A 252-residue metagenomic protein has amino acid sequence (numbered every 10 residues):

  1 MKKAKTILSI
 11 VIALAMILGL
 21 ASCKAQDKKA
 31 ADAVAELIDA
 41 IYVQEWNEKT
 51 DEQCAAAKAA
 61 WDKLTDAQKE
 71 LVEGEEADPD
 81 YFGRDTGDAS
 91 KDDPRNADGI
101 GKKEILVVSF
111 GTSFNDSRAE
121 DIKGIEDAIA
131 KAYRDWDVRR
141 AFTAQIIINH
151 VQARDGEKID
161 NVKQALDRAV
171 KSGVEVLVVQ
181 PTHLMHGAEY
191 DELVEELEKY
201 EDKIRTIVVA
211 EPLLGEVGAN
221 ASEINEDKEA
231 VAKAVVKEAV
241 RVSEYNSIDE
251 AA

Functional and structural regions predicted by a protein language model:
M1-I10: Bacterial N-terminal signal peptides that target proteins for export
L8, C54, N246-E250: Short, surface-exposed loop and linker segments with low hydrophobicity and enrichment for Pro/Ser/Thr
G19-S22: C-terminal motif of bacterial Sec signal peptides marking the signal peptidase cleavage site
K24-R84: Beta-rich interaction/scaffold domains
K28, D78-A252: Extended amphipathic ligand-handling, pore-lining, and cofactor/metal-binding catalytic surfaces
